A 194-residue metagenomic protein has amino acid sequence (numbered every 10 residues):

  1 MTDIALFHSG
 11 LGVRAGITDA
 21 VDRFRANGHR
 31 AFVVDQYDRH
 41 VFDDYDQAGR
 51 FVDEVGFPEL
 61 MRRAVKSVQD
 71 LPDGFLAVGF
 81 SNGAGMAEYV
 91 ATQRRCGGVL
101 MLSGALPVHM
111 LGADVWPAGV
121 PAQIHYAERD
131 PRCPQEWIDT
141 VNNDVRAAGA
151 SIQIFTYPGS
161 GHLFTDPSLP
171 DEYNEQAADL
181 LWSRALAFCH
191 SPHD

Functional and structural regions predicted by a protein language model:
M1-P72, F164-T165: Serine-hydrolase catalytic machinery in alpha/beta-hydrolase-like enzymes
L71-F80: Alpha/beta-hydrolase fold nucleophile elbow
G79-G83, A87: Gly/Ala-rich beta-loop-alpha elbow adjacent to hydrolase catalytic centers
R94, A113-G119, A148: Short, conserved loop/helix-junction motifs that constitute active-site signature segments in enzyme catalytic cores
R95-L106, P121: A conserved short beta-strand
A118, I124-Y126: Short beta-strand/loop motif that positions the catalytic acidic residue of the alpha/beta-hydrolase fold
R129-P134: Acidic catalytic loop of the alpha/beta-hydrolase fold
A148-D194: C-terminal catalytic histidine-bearing segment of alpha/beta-hydrolase fold enzymes
